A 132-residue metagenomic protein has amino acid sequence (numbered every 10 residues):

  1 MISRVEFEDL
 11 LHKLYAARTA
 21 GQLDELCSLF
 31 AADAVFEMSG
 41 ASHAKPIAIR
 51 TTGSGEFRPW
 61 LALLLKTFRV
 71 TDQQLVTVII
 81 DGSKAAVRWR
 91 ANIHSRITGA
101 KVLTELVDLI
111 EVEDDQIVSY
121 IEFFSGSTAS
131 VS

Functional and structural regions predicted by a protein language model:
M1-A32, V131: Short, low-complexity N-terminal intrinsically disordered segments enriched in polar/charged residues
M1-I2, A62-S132: A beta-strand edge to alpha-helix "cap/lid" segment located at domain peripheries
M1-L11, A44, R50-T51, Y120-S127: Amphipathic repeat-derived elements
R4, L29-G82: A solvent-exposed, acidic/Ser-Thr-rich amphipathic alpha-helical stretch
L11, Y15-R18, F30, M38 (+3 more regions): Hydrophobic alpha-helical core bundles mediating ligand binding, dimerization, or RNAP-core interactions
L11-H12, A20, H43-I47, L64 (+1 more regions): Residues at structural and domain junctions
L14, L26, A34, G53 (+4 more regions): Hydrophobic pocket/interface hotspot
